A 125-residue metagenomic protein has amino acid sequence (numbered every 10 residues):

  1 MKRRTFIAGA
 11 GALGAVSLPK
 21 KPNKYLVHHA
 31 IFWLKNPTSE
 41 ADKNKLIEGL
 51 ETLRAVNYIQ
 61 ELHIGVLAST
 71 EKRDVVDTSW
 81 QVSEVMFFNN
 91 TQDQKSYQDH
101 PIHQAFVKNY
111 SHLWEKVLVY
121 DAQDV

Functional and structural regions predicted by a protein language model:
K2-P22: N-terminal export signals
T5-A8, V56-Y58, F87-Y120: An amphipathic, aromatic/His-enriched active-site/gating alpha helix that lines ligand/cofactor pockets
S17-D42: C-terminal segment of N-terminal export signals and the immediately downstream linker at the start of the mature
L18, E51-S83, H112, V117-D124: Short, glycine- and small/hydrophobic-rich beta-strand elements in well-ordered beta-sheets
Y25-L34, T70-Q98: Short, well-ordered beta-strand segments in beta-rich or mixed alpha/beta enzyme and ligand-binding folds
K43-L50, Y97-I102: Short amphipathic alpha-helices in soluble, non-transmembrane regions that often serve as interface/regulatory elements
